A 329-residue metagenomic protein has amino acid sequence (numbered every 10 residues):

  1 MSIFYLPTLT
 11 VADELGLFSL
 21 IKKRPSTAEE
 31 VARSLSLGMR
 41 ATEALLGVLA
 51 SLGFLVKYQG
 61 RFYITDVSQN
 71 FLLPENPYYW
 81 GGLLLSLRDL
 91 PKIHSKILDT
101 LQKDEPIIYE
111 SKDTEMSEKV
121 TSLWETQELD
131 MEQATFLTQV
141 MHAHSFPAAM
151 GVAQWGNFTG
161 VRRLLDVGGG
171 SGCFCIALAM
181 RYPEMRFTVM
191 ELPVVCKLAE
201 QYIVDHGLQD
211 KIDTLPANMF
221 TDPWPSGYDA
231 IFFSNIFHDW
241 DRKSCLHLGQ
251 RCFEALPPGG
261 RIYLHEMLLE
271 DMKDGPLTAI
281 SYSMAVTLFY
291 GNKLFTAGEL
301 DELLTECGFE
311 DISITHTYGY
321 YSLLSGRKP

Functional and structural regions predicted by a protein language model:
M1-L15, S19-K22, R33-S34, R40-R162: Conserved Class I S-adenosyl-L-methionine-dependent methyltransferase catalytic core
M1-S51, V56-K57, F158, R163-P329: Alpha-helical subdomain
